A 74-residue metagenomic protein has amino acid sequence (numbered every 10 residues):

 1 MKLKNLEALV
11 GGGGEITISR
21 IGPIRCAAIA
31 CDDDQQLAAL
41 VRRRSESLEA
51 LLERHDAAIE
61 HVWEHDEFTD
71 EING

Functional and structural regions predicted by a protein language model:
M1-I29: N-terminal acidic leader/helix
C26-D70, G74: Amphipathic alpha-helical packing elements
